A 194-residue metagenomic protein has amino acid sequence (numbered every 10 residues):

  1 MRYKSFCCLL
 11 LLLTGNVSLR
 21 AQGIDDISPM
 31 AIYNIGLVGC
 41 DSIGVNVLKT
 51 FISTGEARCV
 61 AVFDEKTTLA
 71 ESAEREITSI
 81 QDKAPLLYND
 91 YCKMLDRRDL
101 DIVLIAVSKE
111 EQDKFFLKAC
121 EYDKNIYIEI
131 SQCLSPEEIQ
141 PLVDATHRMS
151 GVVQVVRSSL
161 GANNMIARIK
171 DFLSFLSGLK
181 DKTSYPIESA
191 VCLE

Functional and structural regions predicted by a protein language model:
M1-R2: N-terminal secretory signal peptides that target proteins for export/translocation
S5-L13: Sec-dependent N-terminal signal peptides
L12-L13, L19-I80: N-terminal Rossmann-like dinucleotide-binding module
Q22, C133-E194: A contiguous active-site-proximal alpha/beta segment in oxidoreductase catalytic domains
A31-Y33, E56-C59, D99-I102, Y122-N125 (+1 more regions): Loop/turn elements at helix/coil->beta-strand transitions in domains of secreted/extracellular proteins
G55, T78-D82, Y122, H147-G151 (+1 more regions): Short helix-capping segments at alpha-helix termini
V62, V103, A190: Receiver (REC) domain switch-region micro-motif
S79, P85-A145: Beta-loop-alpha module in the N-terminal Rossmann-like domain of NAD(P)-dependent dehydrogenases, especially those
